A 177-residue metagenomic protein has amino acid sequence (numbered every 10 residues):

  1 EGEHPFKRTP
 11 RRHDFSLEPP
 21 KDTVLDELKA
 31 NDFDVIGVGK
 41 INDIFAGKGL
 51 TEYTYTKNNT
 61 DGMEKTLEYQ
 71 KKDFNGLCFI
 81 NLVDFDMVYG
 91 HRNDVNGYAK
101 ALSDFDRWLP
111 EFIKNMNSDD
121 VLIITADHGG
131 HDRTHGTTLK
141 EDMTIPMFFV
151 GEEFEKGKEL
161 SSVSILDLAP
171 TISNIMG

Functional and structural regions predicted by a protein language model:
E1-G177: Feature captures the catalytic ectodomains and active-site-proximal regions of enzymes that hydrolyze or transfer
